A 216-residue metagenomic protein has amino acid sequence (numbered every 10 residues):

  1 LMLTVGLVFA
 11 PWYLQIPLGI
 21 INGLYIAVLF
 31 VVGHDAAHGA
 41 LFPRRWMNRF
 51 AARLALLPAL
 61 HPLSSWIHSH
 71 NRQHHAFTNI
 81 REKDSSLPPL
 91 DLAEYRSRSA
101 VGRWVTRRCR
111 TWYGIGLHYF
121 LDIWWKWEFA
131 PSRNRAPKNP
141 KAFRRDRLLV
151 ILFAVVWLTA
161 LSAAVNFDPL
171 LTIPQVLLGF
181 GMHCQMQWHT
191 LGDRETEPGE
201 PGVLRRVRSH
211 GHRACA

Functional and structural regions predicted by a protein language model:
L1-Y25, V32, R49, L57-P174: Non-catalytic, topology-defining segments of multipass membrane proteins
I26-R45, W66-T78, W188-G192, A216: Acidic (Asp/Glu-rich) catalytic motifs at the cytosolic membrane interface
A36-A37, L90-A93, P198: Residue-level signal for pocket-adjacent positions within structured domains
A40-L41, V105, T196: Generic hydrophobic alpha-helical membrane-span motif
P43-R44, R108, G199: Hydrophobic alpha-helical membrane-insertion segments
R53: Glycine-rich active-site loop/strand segments that organize a redox cofactor
V176-C184: Alpha-helical membrane-embedded segments
H183-C215: Membrane-interfacial segments at transmembrane helix termini in multi-pass membrane proteins
